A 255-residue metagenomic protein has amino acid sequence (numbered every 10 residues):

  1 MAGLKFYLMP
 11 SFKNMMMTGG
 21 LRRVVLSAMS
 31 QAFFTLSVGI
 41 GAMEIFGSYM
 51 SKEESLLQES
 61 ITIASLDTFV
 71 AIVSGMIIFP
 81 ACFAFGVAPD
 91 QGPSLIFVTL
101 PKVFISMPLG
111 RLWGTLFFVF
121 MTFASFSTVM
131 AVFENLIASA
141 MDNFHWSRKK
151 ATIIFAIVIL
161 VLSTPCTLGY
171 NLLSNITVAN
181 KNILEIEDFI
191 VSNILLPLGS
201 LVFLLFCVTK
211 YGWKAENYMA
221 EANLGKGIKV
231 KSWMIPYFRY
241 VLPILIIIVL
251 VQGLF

Functional and structural regions predicted by a protein language model:
M1, V87, L168-V178: Membrane-helix interface motif
M1-F126, F144, K150-A151: Membrane-embedded translocation segments of transport machinery
S37-K52, F123-L136, S200-Y218: Transmembrane alpha-helical segments in integral membrane proteins
I45, I77-C82, S94-V98, F133-A138 (+1 more regions): Re-entrant/interfacial helical elements at transmembrane boundaries that shape and gate the permeation pathway
L66-S74, R111-G114, F123-F126, A140-N175 (+1 more regions): Loop-to-transmembrane helix boundary motifs in multi-pass membrane proteins
I77-P80, F117-A124, F155-T167, P197-Y211 (+1 more regions): Hydrophobic core segments of alpha-helical transmembrane domains in multi-pass membrane transport and ion-translocation
T99-I105, T177-L184, A220-S232: Short, membrane-exposed interhelical loops at transmembrane-helix boundaries
F144-A156, D188-I246: C-terminal membrane-solvent junction of multi-pass transporters and transport-like membrane proteins
